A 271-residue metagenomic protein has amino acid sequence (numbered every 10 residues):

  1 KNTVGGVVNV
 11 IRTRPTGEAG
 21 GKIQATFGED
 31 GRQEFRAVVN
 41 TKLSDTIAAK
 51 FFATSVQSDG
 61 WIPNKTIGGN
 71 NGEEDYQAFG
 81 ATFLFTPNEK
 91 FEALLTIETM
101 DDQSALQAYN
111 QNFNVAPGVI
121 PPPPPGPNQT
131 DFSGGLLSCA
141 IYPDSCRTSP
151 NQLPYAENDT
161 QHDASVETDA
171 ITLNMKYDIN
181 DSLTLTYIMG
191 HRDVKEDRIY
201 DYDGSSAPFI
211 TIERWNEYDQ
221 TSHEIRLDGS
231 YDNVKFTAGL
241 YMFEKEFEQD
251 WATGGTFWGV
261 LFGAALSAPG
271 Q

Functional and structural regions predicted by a protein language model:
K1-F79, P87-F91, D169, L185 (+1 more regions): Outer-membrane beta-barrel translocator/receptor signature
V4, Y200-G204, W251-F257: Short, flexible, mixed-charge acidic loops at enzyme active sites
P15, D30, S58, L227 (+1 more regions): A short acidic, glycine/proline-enriched capping/turn motif at secondary-structure boundaries, especially helix N-cap
G17, K50, S149, L153-N158 (+2 more regions): Short acidic-glycine motifs
F35, A105-Q107, D250: Short, well-ordered secondary-structure micro-motifs
A48, V119-P121, T211, F262-A265: Short alpha-helical linear motifs
K65-T66, N70, F236-T237, M242-Q271: Signature of Gram-negative outer-membrane beta-barrel scaffolds
G68, E74-T237, F243-E246: Outer-membrane beta-barrel domain signature, strongest for Gram-negative TonB-dependent receptors and also present
